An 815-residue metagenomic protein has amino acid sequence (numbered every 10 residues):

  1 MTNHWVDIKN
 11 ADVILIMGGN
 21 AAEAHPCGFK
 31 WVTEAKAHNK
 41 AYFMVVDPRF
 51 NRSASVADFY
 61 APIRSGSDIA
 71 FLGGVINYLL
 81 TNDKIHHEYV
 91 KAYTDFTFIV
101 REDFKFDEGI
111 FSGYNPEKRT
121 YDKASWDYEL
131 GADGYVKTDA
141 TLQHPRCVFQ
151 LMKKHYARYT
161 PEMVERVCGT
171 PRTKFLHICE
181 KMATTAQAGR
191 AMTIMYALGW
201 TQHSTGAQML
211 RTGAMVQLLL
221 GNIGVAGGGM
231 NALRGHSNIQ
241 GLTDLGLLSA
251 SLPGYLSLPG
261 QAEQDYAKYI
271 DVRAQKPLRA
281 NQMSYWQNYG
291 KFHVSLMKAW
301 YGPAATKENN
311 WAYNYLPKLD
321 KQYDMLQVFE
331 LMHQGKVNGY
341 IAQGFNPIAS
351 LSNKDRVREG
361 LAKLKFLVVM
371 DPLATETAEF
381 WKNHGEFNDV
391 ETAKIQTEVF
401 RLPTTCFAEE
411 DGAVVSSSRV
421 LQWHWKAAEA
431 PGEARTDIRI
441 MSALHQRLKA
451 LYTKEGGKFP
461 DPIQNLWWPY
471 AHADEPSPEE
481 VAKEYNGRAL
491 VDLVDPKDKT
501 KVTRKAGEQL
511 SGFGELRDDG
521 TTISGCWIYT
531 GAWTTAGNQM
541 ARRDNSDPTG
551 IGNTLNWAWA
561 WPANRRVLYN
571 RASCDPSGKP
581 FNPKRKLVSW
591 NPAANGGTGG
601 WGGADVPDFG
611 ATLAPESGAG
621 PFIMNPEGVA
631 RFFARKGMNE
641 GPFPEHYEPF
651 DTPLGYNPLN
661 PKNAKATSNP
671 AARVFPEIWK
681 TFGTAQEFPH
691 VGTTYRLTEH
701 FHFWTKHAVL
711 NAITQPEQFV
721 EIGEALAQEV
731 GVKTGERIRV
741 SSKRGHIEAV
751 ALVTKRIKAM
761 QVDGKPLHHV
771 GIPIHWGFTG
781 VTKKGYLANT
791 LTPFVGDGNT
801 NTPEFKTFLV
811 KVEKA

Functional and structural regions predicted by a protein language model:
M1-E34, A41, L218-E410, P496-V730: Extended redox/cofactor-interaction regions of prokaryotic respiratory oxidoreductases
W5, T397-F400, F407-A430, I774: Glycine/threonine-rich phosphate-binding loop and adjacent beta-strand/alpha-helix elements that clamp
V46-R52, P372-T375: Short, polar loop motifs at secondary-structure junctions
N51-A188, L278, M441, R447: Long, well-ordered, tryptophan-enriched scaffold segments
S55-I63, A378-F380, F387, P403 (+1 more regions): Short beta-alpha connecting loops at secondary-structure transitions that line or flank enzyme active sites
A92-F96, K181-M182, A197-G199, G229-Q240 (+2 more regions): A glycine-rich phosphate-binding loop feature that marks nucleotide/adenosyl-phosphate handling sites
M163-T170, Y196-S204, L233-S237, G344-A349: Conserved short loop/turn motifs at secondary-structure junctions
R439-V494, S577, N591-A594, A604-V606 (+4 more regions): Long, contiguous, secondary-structure-rich segments that constitute the structural scaffold of globular domains
